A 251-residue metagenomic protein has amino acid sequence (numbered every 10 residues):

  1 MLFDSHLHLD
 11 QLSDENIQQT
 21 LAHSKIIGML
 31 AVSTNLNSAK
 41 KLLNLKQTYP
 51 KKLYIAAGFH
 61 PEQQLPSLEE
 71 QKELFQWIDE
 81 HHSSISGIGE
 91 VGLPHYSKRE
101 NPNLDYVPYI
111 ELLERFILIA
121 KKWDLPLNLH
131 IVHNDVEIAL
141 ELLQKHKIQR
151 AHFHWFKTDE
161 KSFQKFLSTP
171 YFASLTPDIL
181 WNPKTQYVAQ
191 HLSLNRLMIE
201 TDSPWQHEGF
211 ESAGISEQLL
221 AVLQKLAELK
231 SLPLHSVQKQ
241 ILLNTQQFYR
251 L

Functional and structural regions predicted by a protein language model:
M1-L251: Mid-domain alpha/beta scaffold segments of enzyme catalytic cores
